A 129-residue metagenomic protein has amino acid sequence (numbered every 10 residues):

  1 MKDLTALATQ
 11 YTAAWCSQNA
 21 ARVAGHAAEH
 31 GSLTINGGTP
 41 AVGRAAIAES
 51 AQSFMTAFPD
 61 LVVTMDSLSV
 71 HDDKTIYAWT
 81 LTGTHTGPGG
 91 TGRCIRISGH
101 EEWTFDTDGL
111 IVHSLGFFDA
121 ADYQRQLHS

Functional and structural regions predicted by a protein language model:
M1-A6, T34, A48-S129: A beta-strand edge to alpha-helix "cap/lid" segment located at domain peripheries
M1-N19: Short, aromatic-enriched amphipathic alpha-helices that serve as compact interaction elements
Q10-A13, G25, S53: Surface-exposed charged/polar residues within alpha-helices that form helix-capping/stabilizing sites and interaction
Y11, I35-G38: Conserved short-loop catalytic and cofactor-binding motifs
S17-H30, T34: Short, well-ordered alpha-helical segments enriched in acidic and aromatic residues
H30, T39-E49, V70: Short beta-edge strand/loop motif at the mouth of beta-sheet-based domains
